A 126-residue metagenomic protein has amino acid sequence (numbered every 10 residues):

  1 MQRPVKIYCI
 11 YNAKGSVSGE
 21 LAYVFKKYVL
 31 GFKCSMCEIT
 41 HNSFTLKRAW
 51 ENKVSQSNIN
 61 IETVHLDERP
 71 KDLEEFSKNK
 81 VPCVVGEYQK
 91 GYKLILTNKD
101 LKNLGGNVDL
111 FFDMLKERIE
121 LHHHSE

Functional and structural regions predicted by a protein language model:
M1-P4, S125-E126: Short, Lys/Arg-enriched, disordered terminal segments
R3-T45: Local sequence-structure signature of Cys/Sec-based thiol-disulfide redox active-site neighborhoods
E38, V85, D100-L101: Extended, histidine- and acidic-residue-enriched regions that form the cofactor-binding/catalytic faces
S43-T45, E68-D72, K102-N103: A short acidic, often aromatic-flanked loop/helix-cap motif at beta-alpha or helix-coil junctions that lines enzyme
A49-K80, E87: Thioredoxin-like thiol-disulfide oxidoreductase module
K80-L96: A short, hydrophobic beta-strand/beta-hairpin element that forms part of a small beta-sheet core
G91-E126: Ser/Thr/Gly-rich flexible loops in soluble cytosolic domains mediating phosphotransfer, phosphorylation
